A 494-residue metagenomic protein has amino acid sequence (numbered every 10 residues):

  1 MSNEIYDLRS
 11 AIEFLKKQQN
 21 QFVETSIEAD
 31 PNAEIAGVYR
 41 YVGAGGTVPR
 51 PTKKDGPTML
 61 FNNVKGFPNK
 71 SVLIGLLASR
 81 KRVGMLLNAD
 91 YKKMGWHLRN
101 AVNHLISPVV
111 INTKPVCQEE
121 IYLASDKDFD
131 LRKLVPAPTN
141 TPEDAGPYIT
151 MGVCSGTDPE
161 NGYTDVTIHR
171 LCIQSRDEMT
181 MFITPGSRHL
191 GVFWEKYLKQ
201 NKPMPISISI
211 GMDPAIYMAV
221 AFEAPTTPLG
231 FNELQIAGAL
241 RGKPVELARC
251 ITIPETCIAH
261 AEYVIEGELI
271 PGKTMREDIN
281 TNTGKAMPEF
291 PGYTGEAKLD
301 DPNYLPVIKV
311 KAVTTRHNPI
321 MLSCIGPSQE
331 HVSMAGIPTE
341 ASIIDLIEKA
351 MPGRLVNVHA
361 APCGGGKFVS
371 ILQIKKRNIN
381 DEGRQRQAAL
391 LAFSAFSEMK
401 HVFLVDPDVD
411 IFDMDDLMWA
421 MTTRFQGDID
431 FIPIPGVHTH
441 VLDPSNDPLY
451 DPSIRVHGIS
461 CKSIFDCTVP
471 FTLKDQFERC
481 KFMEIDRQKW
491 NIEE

Functional and structural regions predicted by a protein language model:
M1-V307, K311-E494: Extended, highly charged
